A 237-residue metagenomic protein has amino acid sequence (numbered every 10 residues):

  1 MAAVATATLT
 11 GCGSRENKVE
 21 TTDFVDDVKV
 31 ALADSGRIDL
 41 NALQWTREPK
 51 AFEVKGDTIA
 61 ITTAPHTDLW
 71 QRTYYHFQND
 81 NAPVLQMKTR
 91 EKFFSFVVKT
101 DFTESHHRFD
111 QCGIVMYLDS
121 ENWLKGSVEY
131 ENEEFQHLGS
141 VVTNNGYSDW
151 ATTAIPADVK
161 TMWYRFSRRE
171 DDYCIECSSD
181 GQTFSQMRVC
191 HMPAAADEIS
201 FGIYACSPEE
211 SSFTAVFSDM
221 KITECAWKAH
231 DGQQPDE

Functional and structural regions predicted by a protein language model:
M1-A3: Sec-dependent N-terminal signal peptides
T8-G11: C-terminal motif of bacterial Sec signal peptides marking the signal peptidase cleavage site
G13-R15: Bacterial signal peptide processing site
N17-E237: Extracellular glycan-recognition regions
